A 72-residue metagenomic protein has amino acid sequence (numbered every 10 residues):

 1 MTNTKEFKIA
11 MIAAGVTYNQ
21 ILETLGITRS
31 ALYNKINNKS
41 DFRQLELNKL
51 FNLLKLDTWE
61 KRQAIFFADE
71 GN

Functional and structural regions predicted by a protein language model:
M1-T17, T24: A short, Lys/Arg-rich alpha-helix, primarily the initiator
N3, R43-E46: N-terminal alpha-helical segment
K8, N19, S30, N48: Residues within the helices of the helix-turn-helix
A10, A14, N34, T58-N72: Short, charged recognition helix plus adjacent turn of helix-turn-helix-like nucleic-acid-binding domains
T24, L50, A64-I65: A structural signal for short hydrophobic/aromatic patches embedded in well-ordered alpha helices
G26-F42: Recognition helix of helix-turn-helix/homeodomain-like DNA-binding domains that insert into the DNA major groove
L45-K61: DNA major-groove recognition helix of helix-turn-helix/homeodomain DNA-binding modules
